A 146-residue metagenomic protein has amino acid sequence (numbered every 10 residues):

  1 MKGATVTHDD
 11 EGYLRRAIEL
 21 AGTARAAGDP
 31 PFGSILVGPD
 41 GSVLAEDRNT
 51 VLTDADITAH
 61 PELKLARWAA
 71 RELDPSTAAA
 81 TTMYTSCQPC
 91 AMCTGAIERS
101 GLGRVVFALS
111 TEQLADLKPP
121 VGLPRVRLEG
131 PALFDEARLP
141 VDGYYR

Functional and structural regions predicted by a protein language model:
M1-A24, P89, G95-R146: Zinc-dependent deaminase
T7, V51-L52: A short, polar/acidic, helix/strand-boundary loop motif
A17, A21-A24, S34, A45 (+2 more regions): Small-residue (primarily alanine) positions within well-ordered alpha-helices, especially packing/interaction faces
G28-F32, T77-A79: Short, basic and Ser/Thr-rich N-terminal targeting/leader segments
F32-G41: Short beta-strand scaffold segments in enzyme catalytic cores
L44-V51: Short beta->alpha transition motifs characteristic of CBS
T53-L63, W68: A short, polar/charged loop-to-alpha-helix boundary motif
P75-C87: Immediate flanking context of iron-sulfur cluster ligation sites
